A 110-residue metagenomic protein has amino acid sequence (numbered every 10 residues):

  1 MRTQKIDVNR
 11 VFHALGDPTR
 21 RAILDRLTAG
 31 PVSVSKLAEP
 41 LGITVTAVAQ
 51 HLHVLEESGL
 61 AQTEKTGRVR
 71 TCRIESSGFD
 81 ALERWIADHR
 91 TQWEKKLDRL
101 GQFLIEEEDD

Functional and structural regions predicted by a protein language model:
M1-D7, D25, D80-D110: Amphipathic alpha-helical dimerization/coiled-coil segments that flank or bridge DNA-binding/regulatory modules
R2, I6-T46, V69-D80, R84: N-terminal helix-turn-helix DNA-binding core of bacterial DNA-binding proteins
L15-G16, L60, K65, W85 (+1 more regions): Coiled-coil-like amphipathic alpha-helices with heptad-repeat character
G16, E56, G101-L104: Protein kinase-like catalytic domain
A49: Conserved catalytic core of two-component sensor histidine kinases
L52-H53: Short, hydrophobic-biased segments on the C-terminal half of alpha helices that form "recognition helices"
E56-G67, R73: Beta-hairpin "wing" of winged helix-turn-helix
